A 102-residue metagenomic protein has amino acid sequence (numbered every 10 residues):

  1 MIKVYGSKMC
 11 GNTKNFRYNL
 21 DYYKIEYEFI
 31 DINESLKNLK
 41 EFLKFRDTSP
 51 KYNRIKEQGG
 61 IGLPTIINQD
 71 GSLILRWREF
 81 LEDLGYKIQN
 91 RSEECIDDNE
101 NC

Functional and structural regions predicted by a protein language model:
M1-I32: Local sequence-structure signature of Cys/Sec-based thiol-disulfide redox active-site neighborhoods
N12, N38, L73: Short phosphate-engaging motifs
N15, Y22, L73-C102: Non-globular targeting/processing and membrane-anchoring segments
Y23, D47-P50, D70-G71: Short alpha-helix boundary/capping motifs
E28-I30, K51-K56, N90-E93: Glycine-rich loops and low-complexity Gly/Arg-rich segments that provide flexible linkers or classic glycine-based
N33-L36, Q58-G62, C95-C102: Short C-terminal domain-edge/linker segments immediately following a structured domain
E34-G60: Thioredoxin-like thiol-disulfide oxidoreductase module
G62-I74: A short, hydrophobic beta-strand/beta-hairpin element that forms part of a small beta-sheet core
